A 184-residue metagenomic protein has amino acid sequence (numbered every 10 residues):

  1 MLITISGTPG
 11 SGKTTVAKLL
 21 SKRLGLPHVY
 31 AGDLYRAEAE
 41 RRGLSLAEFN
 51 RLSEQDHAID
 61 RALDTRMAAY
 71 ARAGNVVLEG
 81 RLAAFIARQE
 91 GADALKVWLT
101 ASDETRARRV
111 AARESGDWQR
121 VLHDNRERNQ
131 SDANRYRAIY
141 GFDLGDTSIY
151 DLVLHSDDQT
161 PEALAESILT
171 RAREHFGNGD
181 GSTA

Functional and structural regions predicted by a protein language model:
I5: Hydrophobic anchor at the beta1->P-loop junction of P-loop NTPases
T8: P-loop (Walker A) phosphate-binding loop of NTP-binding proteins
K13: Conserved lysine of the Walker
V16: Hydrophobic positions on the alpha1 helix immediately C-terminal to the Walker A/P-loop
K22-V29: Post-Walker A helix-loop "phosphate-sensing" segment adjacent to the P-loop in P-loop NTPases
V29-E90, D103-E104, S115-R120, Q130-D132: ATP-dependent small-molecule kinase phosphotransfer cores that center on conserved nucleotide phosphate-binding segments
F85, W118-S167: Small-molecule kinase domains that catalyze NTP-dependent phosphoryl transfer to phosphate-bearing small molecules
